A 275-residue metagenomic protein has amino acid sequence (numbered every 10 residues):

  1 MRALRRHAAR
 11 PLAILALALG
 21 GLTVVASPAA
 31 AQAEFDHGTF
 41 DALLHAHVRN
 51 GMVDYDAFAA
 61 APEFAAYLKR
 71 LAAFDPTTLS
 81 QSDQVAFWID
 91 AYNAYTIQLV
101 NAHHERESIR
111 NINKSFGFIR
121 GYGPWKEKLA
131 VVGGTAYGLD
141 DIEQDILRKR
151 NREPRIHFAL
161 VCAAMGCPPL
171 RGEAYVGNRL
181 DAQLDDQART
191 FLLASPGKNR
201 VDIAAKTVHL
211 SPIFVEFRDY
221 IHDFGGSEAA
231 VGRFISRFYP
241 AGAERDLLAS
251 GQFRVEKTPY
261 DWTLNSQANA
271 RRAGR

Functional and structural regions predicted by a protein language model:
R2-L15: Bacterial N-terminal signal peptides that target proteins for export
L12-V24: Bacterial N-terminal signal peptides
V25-A31: Sec/Tat signal peptide C-region and signal peptidase I cleavage site
Q32-R275: Interaction/scaffold regions that mediate signaling and macromolecular assembly across diverse proteins
